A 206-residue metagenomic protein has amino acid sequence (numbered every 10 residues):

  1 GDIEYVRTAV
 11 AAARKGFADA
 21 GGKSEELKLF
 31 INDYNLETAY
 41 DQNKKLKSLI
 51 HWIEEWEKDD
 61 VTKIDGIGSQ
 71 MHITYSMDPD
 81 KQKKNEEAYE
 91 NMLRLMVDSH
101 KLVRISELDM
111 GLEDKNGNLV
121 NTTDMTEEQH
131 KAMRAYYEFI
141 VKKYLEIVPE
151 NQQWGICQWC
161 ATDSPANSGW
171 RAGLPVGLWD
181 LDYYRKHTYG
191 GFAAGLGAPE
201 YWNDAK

Functional and structural regions predicted by a protein language model:
G1-I50, M77-N91, L95, E128 (+1 more regions): Active-site cleft segment of glycoside hydrolase catalytic domains centered on the general acid/base Glu
A9-A13, E55, D60, I64-Q70 (+2 more regions): Short, charge-rich amphipathic segments
R14-S24, I53-K63, N91-H100, E146-E150: Acidic (Asp/Glu)-rich catalytic clusters
G22-F30, K63-G68, L102-I105, Q153-C157: Structural preference for beta-strand elements that scaffold enzyme active sites
N32-E37, S69-T74, L108-G111, I156-D163: Active-site beta-loop-alpha junctions enriched in small/polar residues
N43-V61, H100-K115: Short N-terminal secondary-structure initiator segments
S48-E86: Long, low-complexity, intrinsically disordered polar/charged segments
K84-L102, D109-K206: Aromatic-rich peripheral "rim/lid" segments of glycoside hydrolase catalytic domains that contact and position glycan
